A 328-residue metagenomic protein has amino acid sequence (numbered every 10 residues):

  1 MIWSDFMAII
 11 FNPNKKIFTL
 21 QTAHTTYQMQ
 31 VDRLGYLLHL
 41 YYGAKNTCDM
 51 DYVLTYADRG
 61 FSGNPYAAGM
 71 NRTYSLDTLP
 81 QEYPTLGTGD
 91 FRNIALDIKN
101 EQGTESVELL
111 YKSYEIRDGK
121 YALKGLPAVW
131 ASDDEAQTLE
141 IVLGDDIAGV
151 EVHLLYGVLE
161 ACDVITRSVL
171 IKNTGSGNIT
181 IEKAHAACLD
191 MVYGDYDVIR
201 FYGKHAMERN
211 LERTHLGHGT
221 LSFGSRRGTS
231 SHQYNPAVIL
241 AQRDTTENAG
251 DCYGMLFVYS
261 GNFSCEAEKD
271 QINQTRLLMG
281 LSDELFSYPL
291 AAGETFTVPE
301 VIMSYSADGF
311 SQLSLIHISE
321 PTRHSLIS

Functional and structural regions predicted by a protein language model:
M1-F6: Short, Lys/Arg-enriched N-terminal segments with co-localized hydrophobic residues within the first ~10-30 amino acids
M7-F18, Q274-L290: Short acidic, Pro/Gly- and aromatic-enriched capping/linker segments at domain boundaries
F11, K16-T19, A23, Y27 (+2 more regions): Polysaccharide-binding surfaces and accessory modules of carbohydrate-active proteins
Q30: Contiguous, structured surface segment used for ligand recognition
D97, T104-Y111, Y288-S306: Short Pro-Gly-centered flexible turn/kink motifs
V258-S260, E266, I272-M279, E300-S306: Flexible, acidic glycine-rich loops studded with aromatic residues
S304-S319: Terminal connector regions
I316-S328: Single conserved hydrophobic/aromatic residue that forms the stacking wall/gate of nucleotide- or nucleobase-binding
